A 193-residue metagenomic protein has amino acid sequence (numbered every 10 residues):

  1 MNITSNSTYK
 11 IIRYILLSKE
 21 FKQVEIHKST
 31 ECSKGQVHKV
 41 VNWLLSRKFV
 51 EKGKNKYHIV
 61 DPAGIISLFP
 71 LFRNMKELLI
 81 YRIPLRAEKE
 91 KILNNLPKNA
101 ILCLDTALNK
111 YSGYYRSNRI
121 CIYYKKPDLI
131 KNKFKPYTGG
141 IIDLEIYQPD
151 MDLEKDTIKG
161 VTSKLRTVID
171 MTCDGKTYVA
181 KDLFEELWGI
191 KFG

Functional and structural regions predicted by a protein language model:
M1-T8, K22, N55-M75: Short, cationic-aromatic polyanion-contact patches
K10-S18: Short amphipathic alpha-helical elements of helix-turn-helix/winged-helix folds
S18-F21, Q36-K39, E51: Extended alpha-helical scaffolds
K19-S29: Short acidic, hydrophobic short linear motifs in intrinsically disordered regions
E31-S46: Short amphipathic alpha-helical interaction segments
L45-N55: A short, conserved structural fragment
R73-G193: Long, low-complexity, charge-rich intrinsically disordered regions
